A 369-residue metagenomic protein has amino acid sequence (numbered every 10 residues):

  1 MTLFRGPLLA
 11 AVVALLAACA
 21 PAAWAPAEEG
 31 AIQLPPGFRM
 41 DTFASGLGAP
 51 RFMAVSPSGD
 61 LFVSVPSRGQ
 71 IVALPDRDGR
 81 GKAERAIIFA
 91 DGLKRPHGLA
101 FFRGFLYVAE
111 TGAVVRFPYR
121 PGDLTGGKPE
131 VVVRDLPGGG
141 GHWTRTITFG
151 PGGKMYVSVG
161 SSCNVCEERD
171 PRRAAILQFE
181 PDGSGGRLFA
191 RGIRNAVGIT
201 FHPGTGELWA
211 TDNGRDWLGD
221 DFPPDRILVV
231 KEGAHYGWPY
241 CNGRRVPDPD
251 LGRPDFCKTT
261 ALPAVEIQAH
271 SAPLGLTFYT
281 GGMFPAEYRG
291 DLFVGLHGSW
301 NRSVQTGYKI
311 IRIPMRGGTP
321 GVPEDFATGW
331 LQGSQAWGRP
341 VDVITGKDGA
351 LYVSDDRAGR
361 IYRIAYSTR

Functional and structural regions predicted by a protein language model:
P7-A18: Bacterial N-terminal signal peptides
A23-L34, T144, S161-N164, P171-A174 (+8 more regions): Beta-propeller domain segments
D41-S67, A272-F278, V294-G295: Beta-strand-rich domains and repeat architectures in extracellular enzymes and scaffolds, especially beta-propellers
T42-L47, I87-G92, V132-G139, L188-G192 (+2 more regions): Surface loop/turn motifs at the tips and blade-to-blade linkers of beta-strand repeat domains
M53, D60-V63, F105-V108, M155-V157 (+3 more regions): Hydrophobic beta-strand segments that make up the repeating blades of beta-propeller and related beta-repeat
G79-R85, G122-L124: Acidic, glycine-anchored loop motifs typical of Ca2+
A100, G112-G150, S158-S162, G185 (+1 more regions): Asp-box/WD-like beta-propeller blade repeats and closely related beta-sheet repeat scaffolds
